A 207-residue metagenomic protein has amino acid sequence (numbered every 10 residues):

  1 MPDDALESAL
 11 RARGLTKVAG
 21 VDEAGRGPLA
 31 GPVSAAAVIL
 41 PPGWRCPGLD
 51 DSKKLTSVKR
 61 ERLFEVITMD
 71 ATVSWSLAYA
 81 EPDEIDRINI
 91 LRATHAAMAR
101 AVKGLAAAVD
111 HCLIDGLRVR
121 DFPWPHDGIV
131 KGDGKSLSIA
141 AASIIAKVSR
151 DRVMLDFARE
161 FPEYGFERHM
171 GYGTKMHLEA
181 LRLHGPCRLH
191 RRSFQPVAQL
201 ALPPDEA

Functional and structural regions predicted by a protein language model:
M1-A207: RNase H-like, Mg2+-dependent phosphodiesterase core, and more generally RNA phosphate-backbone-engaging helix-loop
